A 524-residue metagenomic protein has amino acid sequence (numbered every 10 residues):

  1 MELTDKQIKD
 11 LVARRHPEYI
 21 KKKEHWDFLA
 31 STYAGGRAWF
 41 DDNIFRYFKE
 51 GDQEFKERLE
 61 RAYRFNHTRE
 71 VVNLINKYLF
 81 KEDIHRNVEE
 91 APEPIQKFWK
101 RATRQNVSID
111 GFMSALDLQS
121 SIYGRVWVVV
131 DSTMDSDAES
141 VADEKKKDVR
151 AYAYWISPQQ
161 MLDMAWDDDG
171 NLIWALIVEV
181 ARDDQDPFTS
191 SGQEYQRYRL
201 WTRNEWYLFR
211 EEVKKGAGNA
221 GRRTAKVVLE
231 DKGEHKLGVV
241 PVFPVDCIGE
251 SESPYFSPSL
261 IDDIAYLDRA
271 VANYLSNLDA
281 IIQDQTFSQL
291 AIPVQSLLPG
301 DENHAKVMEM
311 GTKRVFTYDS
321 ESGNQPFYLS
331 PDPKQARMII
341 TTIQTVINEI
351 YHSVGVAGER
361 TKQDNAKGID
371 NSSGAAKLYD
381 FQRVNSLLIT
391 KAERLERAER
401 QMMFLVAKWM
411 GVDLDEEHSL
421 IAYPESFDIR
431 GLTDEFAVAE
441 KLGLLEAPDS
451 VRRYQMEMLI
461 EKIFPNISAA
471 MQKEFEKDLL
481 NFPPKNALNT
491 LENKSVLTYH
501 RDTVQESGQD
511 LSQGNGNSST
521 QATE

Functional and structural regions predicted by a protein language model:
M1-L162, L172, T503-E524: Extended, helix-rich architectural segments
T4, I8, K21, H25 (+11 more regions): Alpha-helical structural motif
Q7, E70, P94-R101, S108-A115 (+8 more regions): Exposed alpha-helical structural elements
N73, K77, D117-V126, A265-D284 (+1 more regions): Short, hydrophobic/amphipathic alpha-helical patches that form generic packing surfaces within helical domains
P94, R104-S108, F112, S120 (+4 more regions): Short amphipathic alpha-helical segments
D117-S253: Extended, regular secondary-structure scaffolds
A225-G374: Extended, charged amphipathic alpha-helical segments
A305-N324, M338, T345-E524: C-terminal helix-loop subdomains that flank or include functional centers
